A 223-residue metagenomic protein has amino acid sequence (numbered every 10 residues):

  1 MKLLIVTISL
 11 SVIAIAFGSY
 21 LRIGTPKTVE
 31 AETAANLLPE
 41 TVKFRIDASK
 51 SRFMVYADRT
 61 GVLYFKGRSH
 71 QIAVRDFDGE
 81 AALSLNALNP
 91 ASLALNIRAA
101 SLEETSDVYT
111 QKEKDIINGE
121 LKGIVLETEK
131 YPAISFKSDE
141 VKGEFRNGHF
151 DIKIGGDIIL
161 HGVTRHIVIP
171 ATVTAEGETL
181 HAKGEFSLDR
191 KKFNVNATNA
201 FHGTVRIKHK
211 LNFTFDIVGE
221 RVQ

Functional and structural regions predicted by a protein language model:
M1-I5: Positively charged n-region of N-terminal signal peptides that target proteins for export
T7-A16: Hydrophobic membrane-insertion alpha-helices, especially the h-region of bacterial N-terminal signal peptides
A16-Q223: Low-complexity, acidic/polar, glycine-enriched regions of mature
